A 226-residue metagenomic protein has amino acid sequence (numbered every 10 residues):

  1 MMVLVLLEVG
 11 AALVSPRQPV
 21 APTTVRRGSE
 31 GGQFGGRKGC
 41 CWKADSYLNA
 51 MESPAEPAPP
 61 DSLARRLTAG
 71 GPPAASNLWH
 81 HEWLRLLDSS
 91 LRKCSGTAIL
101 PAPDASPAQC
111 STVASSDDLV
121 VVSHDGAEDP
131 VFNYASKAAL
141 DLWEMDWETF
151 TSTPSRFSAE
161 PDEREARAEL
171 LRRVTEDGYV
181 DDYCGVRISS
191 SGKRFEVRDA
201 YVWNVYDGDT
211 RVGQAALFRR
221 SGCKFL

Functional and structural regions predicted by a protein language model:
M1-T24: N-terminal chloroplast transit peptides
G10, G28-G39: Residue-identity detector for glycine
A11-S15, S29, S46: Intrinsically disordered, low-complexity serine/threonine-rich segments
V14, T23-V25, F34, S62-L63: Intrinsically disordered, low-complexity regions enriched in serine, threonine, proline and polar/charged residues
Q18, R26-G28, K38, A44: Intrinsically disordered, low-complexity regulatory segments of nuclear proteins
G36-A135, L140-W143, W147-E148, T210-V212 (+1 more regions): Intrinsically disordered, low-complexity terminal regulatory regions
S115-L226: Sensory/regulatory domains in signal-transduction proteins
